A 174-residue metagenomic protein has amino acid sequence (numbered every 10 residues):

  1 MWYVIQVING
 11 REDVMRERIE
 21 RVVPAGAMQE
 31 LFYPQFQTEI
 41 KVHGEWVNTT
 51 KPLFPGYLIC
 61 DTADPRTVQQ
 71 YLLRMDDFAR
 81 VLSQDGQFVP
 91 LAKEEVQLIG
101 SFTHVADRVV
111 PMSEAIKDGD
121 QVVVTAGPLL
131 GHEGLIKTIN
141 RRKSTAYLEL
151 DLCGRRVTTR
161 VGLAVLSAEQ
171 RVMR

Functional and structural regions predicted by a protein language model:
M1, T125-E133: Short coil-to-beta-strand transition motifs
M1-Q121, K143, Y147-R174: Acidic-enriched and Gly/Ser
G44-W46, H132-I136: Short beta-alpha junctions and helix-cap segments that line functional grooves
T49, V123-T125, K137: Residues embedded in well-ordered secondary-structure elements
G127-L129, I139-S144: Short, conserved beta-turn/loop elements at beta-strand boundaries and strand-helix junctions
